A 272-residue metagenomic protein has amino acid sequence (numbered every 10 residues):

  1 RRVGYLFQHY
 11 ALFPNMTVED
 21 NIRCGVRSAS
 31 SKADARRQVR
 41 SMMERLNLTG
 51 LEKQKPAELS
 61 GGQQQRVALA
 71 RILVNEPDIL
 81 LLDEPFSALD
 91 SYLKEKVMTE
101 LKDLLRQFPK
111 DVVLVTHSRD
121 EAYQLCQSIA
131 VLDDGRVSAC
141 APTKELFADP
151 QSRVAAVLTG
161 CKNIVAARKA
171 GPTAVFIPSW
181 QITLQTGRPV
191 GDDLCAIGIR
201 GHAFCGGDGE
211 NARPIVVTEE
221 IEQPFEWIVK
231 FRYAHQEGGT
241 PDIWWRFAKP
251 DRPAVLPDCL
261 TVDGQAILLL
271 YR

Functional and structural regions predicted by a protein language model:
R2-G4, Q8, L12-V154: ABC ATPase nucleotide-binding domains
V26-A29, L105, T159, A167-K169 (+1 more regions): Alpha-helix C-terminal capping segments
V26-R27, K32-A33, K169, R232-E237: A generic membrane alpha-helix/interface feature
K32, S87, A156-L158, V165-A166 (+2 more regions): Short, charged/polar low-complexity linear motifs in solvent-exposed/disordered segments
A33-A35, F108-K110, V115, P142 (+5 more regions): Short, surface-exposed, polar/charged, turn-prone segments marking secondary-structure boundaries
A148-A170, G198: C-terminal boundary and immediately downstream tail of ABC-type ATPase nucleotide-binding domains
K162, T173-R272: Non-catalytic connector elements of ABC transporters
